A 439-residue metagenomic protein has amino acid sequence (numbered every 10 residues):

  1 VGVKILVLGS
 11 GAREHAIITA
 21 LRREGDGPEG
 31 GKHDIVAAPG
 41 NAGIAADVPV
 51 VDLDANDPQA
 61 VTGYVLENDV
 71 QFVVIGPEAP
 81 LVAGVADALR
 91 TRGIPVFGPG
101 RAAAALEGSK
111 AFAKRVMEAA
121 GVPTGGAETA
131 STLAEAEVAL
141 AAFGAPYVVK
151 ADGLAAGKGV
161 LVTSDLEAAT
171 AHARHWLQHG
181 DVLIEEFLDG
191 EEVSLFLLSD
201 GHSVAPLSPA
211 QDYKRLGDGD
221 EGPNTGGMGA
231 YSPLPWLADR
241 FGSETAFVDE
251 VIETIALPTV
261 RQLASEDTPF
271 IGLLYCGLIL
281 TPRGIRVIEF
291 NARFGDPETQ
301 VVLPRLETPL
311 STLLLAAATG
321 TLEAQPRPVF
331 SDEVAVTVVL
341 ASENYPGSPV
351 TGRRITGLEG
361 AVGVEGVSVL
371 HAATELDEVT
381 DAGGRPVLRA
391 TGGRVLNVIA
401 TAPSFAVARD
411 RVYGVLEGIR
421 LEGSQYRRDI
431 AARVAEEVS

Functional and structural regions predicted by a protein language model:
V1-A102: ATP-binding N-terminal substructure of ATP-dependent carboxylate-amine bond-forming enzymes
V50-N56, E128-T132, L161-T163: Short acidic-hydrophobic, aromatic-tinged amphipathic segments that line or gate anion-handling sites
P99-G159: A conserved helix-loop-beta module that forms one wall/lid of the active-site cleft in ATP-utilizing catalytic domains
V160-E298: Internal nucleotide-binding/catalytic subdomain
D249-L274, N291-G366, A372: Active-site "cap" helix and flanking loop/linker of ATP-utilizing ligase/carboxylase catalytic domains
T351-N397: Generic long, charged, amphipathic alpha-helical segments
V379-S439: Generic C-terminus detector
